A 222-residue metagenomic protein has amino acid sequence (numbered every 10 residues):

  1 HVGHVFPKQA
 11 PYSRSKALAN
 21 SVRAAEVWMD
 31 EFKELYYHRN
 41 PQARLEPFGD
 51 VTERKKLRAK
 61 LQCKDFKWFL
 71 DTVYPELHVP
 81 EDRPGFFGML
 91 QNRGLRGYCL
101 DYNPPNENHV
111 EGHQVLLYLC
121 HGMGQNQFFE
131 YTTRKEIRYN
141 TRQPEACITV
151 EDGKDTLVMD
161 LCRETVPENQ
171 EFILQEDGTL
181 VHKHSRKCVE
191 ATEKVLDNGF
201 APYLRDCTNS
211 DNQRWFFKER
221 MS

Functional and structural regions predicted by a protein language model:
H1-K67: Catalytic cores of eukaryotic secretory-pathway lumenal/extracellular enzymes that build and remodel glycoconjugates
H38-L90, G94-L95, D101-P105: Non-catalytic, C-terminal membrane-associated alpha-helical segments of glycosyltransferases
P75-S222: Lectin-like carbohydrate-binding module/patch detector with strong preference for beta-trefoil
